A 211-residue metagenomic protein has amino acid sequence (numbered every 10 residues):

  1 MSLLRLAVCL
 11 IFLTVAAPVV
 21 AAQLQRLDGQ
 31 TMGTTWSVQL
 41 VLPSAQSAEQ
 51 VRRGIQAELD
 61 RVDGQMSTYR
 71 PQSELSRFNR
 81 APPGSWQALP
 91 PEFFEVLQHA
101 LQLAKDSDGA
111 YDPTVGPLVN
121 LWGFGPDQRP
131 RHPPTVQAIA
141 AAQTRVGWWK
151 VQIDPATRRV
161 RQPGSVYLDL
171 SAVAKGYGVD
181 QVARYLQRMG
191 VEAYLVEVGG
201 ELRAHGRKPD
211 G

Functional and structural regions predicted by a protein language model:
S2-L13, P18-G211: Mature catalytic core of soluble alpha/beta enzymes
